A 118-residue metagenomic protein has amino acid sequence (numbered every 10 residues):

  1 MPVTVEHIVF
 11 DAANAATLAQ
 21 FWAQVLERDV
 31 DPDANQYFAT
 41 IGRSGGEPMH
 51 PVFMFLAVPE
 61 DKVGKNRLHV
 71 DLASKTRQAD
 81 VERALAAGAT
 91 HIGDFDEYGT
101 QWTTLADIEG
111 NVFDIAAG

Functional and structural regions predicted by a protein language model:
P2, V9-V52, A86: Core segments of cupin and vicinal oxygen chelate
V5-H7, K65-H69: Short, solvent-exposed beta-strand edge segments and adjacent coil->beta transition regions
A13-A15, V70-E109: Vicinal oxygen chelate
Y37-A39, N66-L68, Q101-T103: Short beta-strand micro-motifs in enzyme catalytic cores
G45-M49, D61-K62, K75-Q78: Short, charged/polar surface micro-motifs in flexible loops or helix N-caps
I115-G118: Short beta->alpha transition motifs characteristic of CBS
